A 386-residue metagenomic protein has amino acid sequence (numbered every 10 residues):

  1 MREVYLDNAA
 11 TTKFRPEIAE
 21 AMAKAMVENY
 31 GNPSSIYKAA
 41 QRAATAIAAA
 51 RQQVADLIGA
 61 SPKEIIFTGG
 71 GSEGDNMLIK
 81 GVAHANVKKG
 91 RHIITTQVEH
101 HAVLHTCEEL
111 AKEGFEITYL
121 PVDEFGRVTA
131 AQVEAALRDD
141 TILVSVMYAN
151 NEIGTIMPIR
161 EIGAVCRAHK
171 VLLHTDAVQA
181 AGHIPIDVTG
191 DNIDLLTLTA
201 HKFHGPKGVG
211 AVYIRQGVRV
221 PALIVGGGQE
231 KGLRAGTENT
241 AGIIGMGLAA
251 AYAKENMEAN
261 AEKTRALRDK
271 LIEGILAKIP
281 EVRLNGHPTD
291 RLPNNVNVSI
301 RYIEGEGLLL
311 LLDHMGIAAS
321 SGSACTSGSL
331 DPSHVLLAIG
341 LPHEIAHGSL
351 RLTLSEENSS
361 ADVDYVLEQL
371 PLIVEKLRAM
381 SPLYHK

Functional and structural regions predicted by a protein language model:
M1-K386: Pyridoxal 5′-phosphate
